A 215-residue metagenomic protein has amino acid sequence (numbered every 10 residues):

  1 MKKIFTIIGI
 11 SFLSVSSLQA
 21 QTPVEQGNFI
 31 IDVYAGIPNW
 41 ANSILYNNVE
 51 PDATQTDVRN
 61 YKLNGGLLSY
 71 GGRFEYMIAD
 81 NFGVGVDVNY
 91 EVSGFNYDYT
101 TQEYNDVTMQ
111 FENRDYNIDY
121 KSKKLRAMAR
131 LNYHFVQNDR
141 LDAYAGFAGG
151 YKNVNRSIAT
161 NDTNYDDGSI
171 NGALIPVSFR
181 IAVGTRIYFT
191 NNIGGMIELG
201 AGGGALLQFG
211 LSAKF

Functional and structural regions predicted by a protein language model:
M1-N28: Cleavable N-terminal export/targeting peptides
A20-Y76, Y144, L206, G210-K214: Short glycine/proline- and aromatic-enriched beta-strand/turn motifs that initiate or cap beta-hairpins
I30, A35-N39, L68-T160, I187-F189 (+1 more regions): Gram-negative (and chloroplast) outer-membrane scaffold detector with strong preference for beta-barrel transmembrane
L45-D57, N105-Q110, T160-I170: Solvent-exposed, glycine/polar-rich loop segments of beta-barrel outer-membrane systems
Q55-N60, E112-D119, D166-N171, G194-M196: Extracellular loop and loop/strand-boundary signature of outer-membrane beta-barrel proteins
N60-L68, D119-R126, N171-S178, F189 (+1 more regions): Short sequence motifs at beta-strands and strand-loop junctions characteristic of Gram-negative outer-membrane
D139, M196-G210: Solvent-exposed loop/turn segments connecting transmembrane beta-strands in outer-membrane beta-barrel proteins
A148-F179: Glycine-rich phosphate-binding "P-loop"
